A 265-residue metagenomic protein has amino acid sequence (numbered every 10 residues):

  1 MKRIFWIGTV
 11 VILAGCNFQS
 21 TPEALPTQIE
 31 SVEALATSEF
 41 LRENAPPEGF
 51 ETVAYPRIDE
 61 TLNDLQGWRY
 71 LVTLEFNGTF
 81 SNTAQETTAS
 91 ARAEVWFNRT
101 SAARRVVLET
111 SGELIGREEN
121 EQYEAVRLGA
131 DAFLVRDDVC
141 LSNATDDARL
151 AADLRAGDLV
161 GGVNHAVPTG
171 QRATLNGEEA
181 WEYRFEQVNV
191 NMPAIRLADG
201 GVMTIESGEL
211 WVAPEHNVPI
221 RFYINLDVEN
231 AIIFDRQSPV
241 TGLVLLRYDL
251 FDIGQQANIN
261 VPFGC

Functional and structural regions predicted by a protein language model:
M1-A14: Sec-dependent bacterial lipoprotein signal peptides
V11-A103, R172, Q255-C265: N-terminal leader/targeting segments and the immediate start of mature chains
N63-R69, E94-V107, V126-A132, E178 (+2 more regions): Short, solvent-exposed coil/turn segments at beta-strand boundaries
L71-T79, E109-E113, R184-P193, Y223-A231 (+1 more regions): Generic short beta-strand segments
N82-E86, I115-R117, Q122-Y123, L197-V202 (+1 more regions): Short consensus segments that form the blades of beta-propeller domains, in both extracellular/periplasmic
E86-A89, G201-S207, P214-C265: Acidic, serine/threonine-rich low-complexity disordered tracts
T88-G157: An acidic-aromatic
V135, A152-N225, N258-V261: Extended beta-strand-rich segments in extracellular/periplasmic secretory proteins, especially within noncatalytic
